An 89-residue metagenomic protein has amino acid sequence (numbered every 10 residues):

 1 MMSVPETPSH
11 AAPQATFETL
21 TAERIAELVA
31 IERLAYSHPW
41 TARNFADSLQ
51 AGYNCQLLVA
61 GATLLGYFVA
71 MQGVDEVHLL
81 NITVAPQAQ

Functional and structural regions predicted by a protein language model:
M2-Q89: Acetyl-CoA-dependent GNAT
